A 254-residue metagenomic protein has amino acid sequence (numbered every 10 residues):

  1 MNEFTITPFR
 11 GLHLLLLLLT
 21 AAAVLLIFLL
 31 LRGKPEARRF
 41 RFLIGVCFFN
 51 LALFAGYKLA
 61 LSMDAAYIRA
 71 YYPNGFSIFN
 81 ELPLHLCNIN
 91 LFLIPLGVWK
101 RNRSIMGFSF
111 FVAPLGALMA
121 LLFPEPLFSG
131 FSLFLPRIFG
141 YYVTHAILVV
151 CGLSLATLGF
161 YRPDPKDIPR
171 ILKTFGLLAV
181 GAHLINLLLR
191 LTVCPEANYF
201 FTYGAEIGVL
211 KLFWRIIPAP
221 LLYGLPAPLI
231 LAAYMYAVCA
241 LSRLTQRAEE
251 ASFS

Functional and structural regions predicted by a protein language model:
F4-L19, I171, L177, T192-M235: Membrane-interface transmembrane-helix boundary segments in multi-pass integral membrane proteins
H13-R32, C47-L59, A179-H183, P228-A240: Hydrophobic core of alpha-helical transmembrane segments in multi-pass integral membrane proteins
A23-L29, L93-I94, I147-K166: Alpha-helical transmembrane segments in multipass membrane proteins, preferentially the mid-helix core
L30-L43, W99-G107, L158-P169: Membrane-interface helix-boundary motifs at transmembrane edges
L31, K58-A70, L122-S132: Juxtamembrane "helix-exit" motif on the non-cytosolic side of transmembrane helices
R39-V98: A glycine-rich, hydrophobic loop/mini-helix early in the fold
N50-L59, A113-E125, F175-L187: Aromatic-anchored segments of alpha-helical transmembrane domains
V98-A156: Membrane-proximal helix-loop-helix units in multi-pass membrane proteins
